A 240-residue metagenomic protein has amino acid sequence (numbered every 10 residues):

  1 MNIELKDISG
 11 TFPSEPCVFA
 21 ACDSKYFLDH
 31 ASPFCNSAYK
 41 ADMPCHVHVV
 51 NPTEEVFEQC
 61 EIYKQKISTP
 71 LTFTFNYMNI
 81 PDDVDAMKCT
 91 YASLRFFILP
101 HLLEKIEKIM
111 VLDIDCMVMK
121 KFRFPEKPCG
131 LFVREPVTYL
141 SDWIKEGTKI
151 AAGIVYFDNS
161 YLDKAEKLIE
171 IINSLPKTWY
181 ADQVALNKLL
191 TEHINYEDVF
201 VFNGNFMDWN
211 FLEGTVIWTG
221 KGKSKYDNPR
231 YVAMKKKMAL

Functional and structural regions predicted by a protein language model:
M1-D82, E104-K105, N159, W218 (+4 more regions): N-terminal anchoring/stem segment of glycosyltransferases
A20-A31, K88-A92, I150, Y161 (+1 more regions): Aromatic-acidic/polar surface patches that form glycan- and anion
L28-P33, I80-M110, I150: A conserved donor-nucleotide-binding helix/loop in the catalytic core of Leloir-type glycosyltransferases
A38, L99, V155, L186-N187 (+1 more regions): A residue-level signal for conserved active-site and pocket-lining positions in enzyme catalytic cores
V50-E55, D115-F122, G204-M207: Short, polar loop motifs at secondary-structure junctions
Y91-V137: GT-A fold catalytic core of metal-dependent nucleotide-sugar glycosyltransferases, centered on the diacidic
M119-V184: Conserved catalytic core of nucleotide-sugar-dependent glycosyltransferases
N159-A239: Catalytic core and acceptor-binding pocket of nucleotide-sugar-dependent glycosyltransferases
